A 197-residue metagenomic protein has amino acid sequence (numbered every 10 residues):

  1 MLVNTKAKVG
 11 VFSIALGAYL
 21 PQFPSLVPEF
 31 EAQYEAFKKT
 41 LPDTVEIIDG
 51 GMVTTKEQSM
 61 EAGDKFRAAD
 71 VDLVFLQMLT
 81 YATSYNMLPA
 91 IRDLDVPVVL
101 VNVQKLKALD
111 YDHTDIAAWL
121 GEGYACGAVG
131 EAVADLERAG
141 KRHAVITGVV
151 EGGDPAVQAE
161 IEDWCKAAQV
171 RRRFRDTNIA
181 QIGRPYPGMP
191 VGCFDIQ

Functional and structural regions predicted by a protein language model:
M1-Q197: An N-terminal assembly and electron-transfer interface module characteristic of large anaerobic redox and radical
